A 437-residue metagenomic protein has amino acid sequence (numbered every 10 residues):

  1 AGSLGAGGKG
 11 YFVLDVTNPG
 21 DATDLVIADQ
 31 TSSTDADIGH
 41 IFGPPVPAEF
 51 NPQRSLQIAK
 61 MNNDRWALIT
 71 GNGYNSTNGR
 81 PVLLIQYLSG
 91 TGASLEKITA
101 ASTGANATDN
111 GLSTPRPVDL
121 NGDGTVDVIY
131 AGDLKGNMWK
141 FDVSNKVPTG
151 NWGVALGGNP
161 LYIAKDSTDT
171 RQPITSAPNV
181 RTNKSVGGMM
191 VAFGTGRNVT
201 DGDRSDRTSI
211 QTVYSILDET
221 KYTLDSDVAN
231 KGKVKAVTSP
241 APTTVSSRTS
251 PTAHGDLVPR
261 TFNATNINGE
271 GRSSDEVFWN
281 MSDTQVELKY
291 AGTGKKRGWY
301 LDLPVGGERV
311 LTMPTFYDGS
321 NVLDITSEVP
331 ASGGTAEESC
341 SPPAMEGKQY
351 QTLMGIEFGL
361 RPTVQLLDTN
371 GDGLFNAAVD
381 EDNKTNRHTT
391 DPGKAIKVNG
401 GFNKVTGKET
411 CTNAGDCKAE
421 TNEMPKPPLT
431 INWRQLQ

Functional and structural regions predicted by a protein language model:
A1-Q437: Beta-propeller fold recognition
